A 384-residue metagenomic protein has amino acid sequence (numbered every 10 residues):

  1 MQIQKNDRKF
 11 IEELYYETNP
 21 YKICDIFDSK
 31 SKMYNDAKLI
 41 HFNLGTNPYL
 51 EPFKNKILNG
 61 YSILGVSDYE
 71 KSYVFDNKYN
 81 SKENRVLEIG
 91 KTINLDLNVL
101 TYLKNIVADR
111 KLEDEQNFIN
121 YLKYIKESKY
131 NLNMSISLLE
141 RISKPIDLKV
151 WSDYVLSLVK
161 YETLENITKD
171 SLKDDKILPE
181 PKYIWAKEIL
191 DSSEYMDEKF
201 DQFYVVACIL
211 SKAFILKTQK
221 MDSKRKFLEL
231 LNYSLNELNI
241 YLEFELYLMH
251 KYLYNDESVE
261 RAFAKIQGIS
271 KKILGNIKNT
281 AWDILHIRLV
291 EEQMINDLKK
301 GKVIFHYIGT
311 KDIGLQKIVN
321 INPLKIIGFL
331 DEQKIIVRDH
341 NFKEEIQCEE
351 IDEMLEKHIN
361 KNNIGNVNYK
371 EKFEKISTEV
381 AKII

Functional and structural regions predicted by a protein language model:
Q2-H306, V319-I326, L330, K334-I384: Active-site-proximal, substrate-binding regions of enzyme catalytic domains and RNA-binding/basic surfaces
I308-T310: Acidic beta-strand-to-loop metal/phosphate-binding motif
